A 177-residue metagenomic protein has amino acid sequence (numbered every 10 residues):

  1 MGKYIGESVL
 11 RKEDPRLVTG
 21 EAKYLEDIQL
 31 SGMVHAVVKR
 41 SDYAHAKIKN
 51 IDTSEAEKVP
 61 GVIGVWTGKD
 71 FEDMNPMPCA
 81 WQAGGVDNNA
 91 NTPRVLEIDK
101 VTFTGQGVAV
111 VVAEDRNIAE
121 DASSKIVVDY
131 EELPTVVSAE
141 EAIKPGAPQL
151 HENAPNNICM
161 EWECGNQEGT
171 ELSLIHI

Functional and structural regions predicted by a protein language model:
M1-G169: Flexible, low-hydrophobicity surface segments
S31, I175-I177: Conserved small/polar residues in nucleotide/adenosyl-binding loops
